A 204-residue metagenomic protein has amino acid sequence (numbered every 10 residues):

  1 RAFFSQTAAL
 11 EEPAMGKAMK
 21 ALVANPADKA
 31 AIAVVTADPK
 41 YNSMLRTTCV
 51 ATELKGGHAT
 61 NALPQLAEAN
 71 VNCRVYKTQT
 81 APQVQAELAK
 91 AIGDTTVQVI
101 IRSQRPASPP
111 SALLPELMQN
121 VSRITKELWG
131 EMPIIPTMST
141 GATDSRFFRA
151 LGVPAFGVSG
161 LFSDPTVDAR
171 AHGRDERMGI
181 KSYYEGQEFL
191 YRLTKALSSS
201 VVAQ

Functional and structural regions predicted by a protein language model:
R1-E185, Y191, K195-Q204: Metal-dependent amide/peptide-bond hydrolase catalytic core, centered on the "pita-bread" metallohydrolase fold
